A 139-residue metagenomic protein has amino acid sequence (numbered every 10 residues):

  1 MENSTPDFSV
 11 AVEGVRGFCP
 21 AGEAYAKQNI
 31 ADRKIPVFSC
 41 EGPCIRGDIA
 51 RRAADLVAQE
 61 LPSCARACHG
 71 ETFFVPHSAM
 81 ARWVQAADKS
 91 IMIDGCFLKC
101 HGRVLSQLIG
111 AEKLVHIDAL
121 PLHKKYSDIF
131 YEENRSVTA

Functional and structural regions predicted by a protein language model:
M1-A65, A79, V84-K89, K99-A139: Iron-sulfur (Fe-S) cluster-binding modules
E71-H77: Short acidic loop-to-helix transition motifs that present clustered carboxylates
M92: Redox-cofactor binding/interface segments in oxidoreductases and associated redox assembly factors
